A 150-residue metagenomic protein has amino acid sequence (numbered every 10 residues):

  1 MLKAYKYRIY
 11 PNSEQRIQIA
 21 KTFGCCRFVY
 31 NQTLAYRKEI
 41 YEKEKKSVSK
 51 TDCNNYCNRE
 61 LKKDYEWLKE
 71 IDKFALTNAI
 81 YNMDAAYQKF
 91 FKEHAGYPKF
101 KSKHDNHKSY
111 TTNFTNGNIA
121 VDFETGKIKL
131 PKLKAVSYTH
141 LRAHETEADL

Functional and structural regions predicted by a protein language model:
M1-A148: Nucleic-acid substrate recognition interfaces
